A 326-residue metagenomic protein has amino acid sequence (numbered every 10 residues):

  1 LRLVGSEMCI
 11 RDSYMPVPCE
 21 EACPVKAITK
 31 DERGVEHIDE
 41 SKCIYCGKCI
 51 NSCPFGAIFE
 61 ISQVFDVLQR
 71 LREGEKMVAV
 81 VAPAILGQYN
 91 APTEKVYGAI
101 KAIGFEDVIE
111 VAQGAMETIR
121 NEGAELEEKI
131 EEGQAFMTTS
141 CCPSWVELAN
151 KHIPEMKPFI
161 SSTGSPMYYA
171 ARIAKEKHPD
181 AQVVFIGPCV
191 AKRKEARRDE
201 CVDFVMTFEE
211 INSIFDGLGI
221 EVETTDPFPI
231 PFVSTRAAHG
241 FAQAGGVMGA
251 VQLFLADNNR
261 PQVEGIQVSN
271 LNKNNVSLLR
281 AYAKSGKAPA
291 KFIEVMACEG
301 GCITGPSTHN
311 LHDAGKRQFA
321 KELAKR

Functional and structural regions predicted by a protein language model:
R2-I10: Short, small-residue-biased leader/transition segments that mark boundaries at the very start of proteins
V4, G34, P179: Residue-level signal for beta-strand positions within conserved beta-sheet cores that form or flank
E7, Y14-I44, K48-V64, P306-H309: Iron-sulfur cluster-binding cysteine motifs and their immediate structural context in ferredoxin-like electron-transfer
R11-Y14, N90-A91: Short, surface-exposed ligand-recognition loops at beta-strand->loop->(often short) alpha-helix junctions that present
I61-R326: Iron-sulfur-associated redox domains of electron-transfer enzymes in respiratory and anaerobic energy metabolism
